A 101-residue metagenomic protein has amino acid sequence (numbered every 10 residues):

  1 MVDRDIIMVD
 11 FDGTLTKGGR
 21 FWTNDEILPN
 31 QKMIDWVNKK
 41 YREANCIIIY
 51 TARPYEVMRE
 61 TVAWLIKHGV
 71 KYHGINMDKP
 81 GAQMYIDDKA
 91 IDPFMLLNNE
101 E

Functional and structural regions predicted by a protein language model:
M1-E101: Catalytic phosphate/metal-binding cores of nucleic-acid and nucleotide-processing enzymes, i.e., regions that mediate
